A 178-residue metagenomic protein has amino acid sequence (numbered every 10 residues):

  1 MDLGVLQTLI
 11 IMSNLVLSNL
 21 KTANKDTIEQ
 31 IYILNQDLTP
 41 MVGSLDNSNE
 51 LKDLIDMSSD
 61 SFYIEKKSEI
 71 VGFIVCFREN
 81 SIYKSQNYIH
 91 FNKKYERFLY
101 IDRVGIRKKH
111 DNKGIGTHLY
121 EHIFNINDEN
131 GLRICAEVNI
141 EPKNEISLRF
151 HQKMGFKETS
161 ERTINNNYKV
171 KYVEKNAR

Functional and structural regions predicted by a protein language model:
S13-I31: A short beta-loop-alpha structural element at the N-terminal edge of CoA-dependent acyl/N-acetyltransferase catalytic
P40-K67: Active-site rim helix/loop that mediates acceptor-substrate recognition in acyltransferases
V75-R103: Conserved acyl-donor/pantetheine-binding loop and adjacent beta-alpha core of acyl/acetyltransferases and related
D102-D111, I140-E141: A short, internal acetyl-CoA/4′-phosphopantetheine-binding micro-motif in the GNAT/acyltransferase core
I106, N112-N125: Conserved acetyl-CoA-binding loop-helix of GNAT-fold acetyltransferases
N127-I140: Conserved GNAT acetyl-CoA-binding A-motif
E141-S160: Conserved active-site alpha-helix within GNAT-family acetyltransferase domains
T163-R178: C-terminal "cap" of GNAT-fold acetyltransferases
